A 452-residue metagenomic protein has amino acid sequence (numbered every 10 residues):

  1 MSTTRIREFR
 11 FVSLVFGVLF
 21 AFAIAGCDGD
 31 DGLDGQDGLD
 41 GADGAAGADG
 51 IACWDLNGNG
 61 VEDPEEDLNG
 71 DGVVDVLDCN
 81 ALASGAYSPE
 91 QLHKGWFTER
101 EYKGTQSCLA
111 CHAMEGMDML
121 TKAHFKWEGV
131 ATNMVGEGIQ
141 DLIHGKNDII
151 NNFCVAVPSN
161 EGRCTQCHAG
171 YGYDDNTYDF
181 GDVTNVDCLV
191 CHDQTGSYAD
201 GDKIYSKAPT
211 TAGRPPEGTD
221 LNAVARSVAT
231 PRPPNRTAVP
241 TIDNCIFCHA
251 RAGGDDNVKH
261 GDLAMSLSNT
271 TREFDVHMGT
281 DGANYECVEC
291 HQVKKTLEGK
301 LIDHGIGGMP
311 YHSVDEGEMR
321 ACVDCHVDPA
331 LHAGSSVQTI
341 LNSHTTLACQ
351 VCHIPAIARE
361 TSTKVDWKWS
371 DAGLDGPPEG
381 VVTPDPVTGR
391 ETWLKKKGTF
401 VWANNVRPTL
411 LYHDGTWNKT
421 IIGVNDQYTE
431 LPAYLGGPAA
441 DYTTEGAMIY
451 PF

Functional and structural regions predicted by a protein language model:
M1-F9: N-terminal secretory signal peptides that target proteins for export/translocation
S13-A23: Bacterial N-terminal signal peptides
G26-L82: Collagen/collagen-like triple-helix recognition
G50, C245, C349, I449-P451: A residue-level signal for beta-strand positions that form part of recognition/binding surfaces within mature
C79-P240, F247-M319, V323-I340: Sequence context of c-type cytochrome heme-c attachment sites
T98-Y102, A356-F452: Long, charged, low-complexity terminal extensions
M309-Y311, Q338, T345, V365 (+1 more regions): Long, contiguous interaction/targeting segments characteristic of exported/extracellular or secretory-pathway proteins
A321-C325, P329, Q338-A356, T361: Extracytoplasmic, non-cytosolic globular domains
